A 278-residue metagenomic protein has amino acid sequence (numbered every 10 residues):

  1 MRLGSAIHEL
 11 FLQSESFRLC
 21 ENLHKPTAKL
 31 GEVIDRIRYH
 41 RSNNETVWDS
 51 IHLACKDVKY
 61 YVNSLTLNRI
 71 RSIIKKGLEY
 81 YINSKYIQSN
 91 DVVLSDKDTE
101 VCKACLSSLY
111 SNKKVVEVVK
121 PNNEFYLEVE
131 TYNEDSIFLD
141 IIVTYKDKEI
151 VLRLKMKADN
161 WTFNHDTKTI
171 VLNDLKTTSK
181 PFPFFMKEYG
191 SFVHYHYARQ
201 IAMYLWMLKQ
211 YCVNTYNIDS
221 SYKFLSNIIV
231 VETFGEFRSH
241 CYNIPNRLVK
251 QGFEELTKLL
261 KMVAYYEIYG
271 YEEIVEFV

Functional and structural regions predicted by a protein language model:
M1-K155: Metal-dependent nuclease catalytic cores that hydrolyze phosphodiester bonds in DNA/RNA, characterized by
H8, M156-M186, Y204: Conserved catalytic cores of phosphodiester-cleaving nucleases, focusing on short active-site segments
F11-S16, T177-K180, K209-V213: Hydrophobic/aromatic-lined pockets within catalytic cores
L19-C20, L30-E32, K180-P183, F237-R238: Short catalytic/ligand-binding loop motif for oxyanion handling, primarily in non-cytosolic enzymes, centered on
E45-W48, S191-V278: Metal-dependent nuclease catalytic regions and adjoining charged, substrate-binding loops involved in nucleic-acid end
D140-K146, F163, I229-E232: A generic structural motif
K148, S179-Y195: Short helix/strand-bridging catalytic loops that position acidic/His residues to coordinate divalent metals and engage
E149-K155, K168-I170, F237-S239: Short, mixed charged/polar active-site loops that provide acid/base catalysis or chelate metal/phosphate cofactors
